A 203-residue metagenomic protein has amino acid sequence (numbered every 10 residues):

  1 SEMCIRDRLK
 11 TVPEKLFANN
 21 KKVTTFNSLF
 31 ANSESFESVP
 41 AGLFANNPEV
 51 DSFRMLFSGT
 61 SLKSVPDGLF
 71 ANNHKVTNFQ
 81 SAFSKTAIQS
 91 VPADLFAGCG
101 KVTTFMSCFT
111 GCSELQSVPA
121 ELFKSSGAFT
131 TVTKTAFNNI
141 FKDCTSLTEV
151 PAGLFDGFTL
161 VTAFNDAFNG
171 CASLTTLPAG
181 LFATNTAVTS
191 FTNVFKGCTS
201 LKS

Functional and structural regions predicted by a protein language model:
S1-I5: Short, small-residue-biased leader/transition segments that mark boundaries at the very start of proteins
R6-R8, P13-F17, T24-E34, P40 (+16 more regions): Core hydrophobic positions of leucine-rich repeats
